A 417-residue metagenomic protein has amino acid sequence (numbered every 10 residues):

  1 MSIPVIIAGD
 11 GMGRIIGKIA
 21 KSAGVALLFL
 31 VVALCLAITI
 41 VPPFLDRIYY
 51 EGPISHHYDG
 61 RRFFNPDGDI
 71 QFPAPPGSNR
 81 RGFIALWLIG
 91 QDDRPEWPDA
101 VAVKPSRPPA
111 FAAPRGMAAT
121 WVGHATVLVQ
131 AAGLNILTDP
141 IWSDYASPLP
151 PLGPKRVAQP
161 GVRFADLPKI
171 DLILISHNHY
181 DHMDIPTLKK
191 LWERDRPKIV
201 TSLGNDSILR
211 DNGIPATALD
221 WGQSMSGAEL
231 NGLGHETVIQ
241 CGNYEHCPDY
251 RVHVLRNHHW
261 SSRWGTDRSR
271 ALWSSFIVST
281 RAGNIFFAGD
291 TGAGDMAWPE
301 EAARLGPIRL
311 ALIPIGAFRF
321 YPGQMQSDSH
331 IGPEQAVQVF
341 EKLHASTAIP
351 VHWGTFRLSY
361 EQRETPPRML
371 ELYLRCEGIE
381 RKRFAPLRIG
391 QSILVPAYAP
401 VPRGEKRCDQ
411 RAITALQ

Functional and structural regions predicted by a protein language model:
S2-D166, V278-G289, R309-I315, L372: Metallo-beta-lactamase
K18-S22, A26, L30-G52, H57-G60 (+5 more regions): Cap/insert and terminal regions of metallo-dependent hydrolase folds
P75, P151-T201, N205, L305-L312: Active-site metal-binding motif and surrounding structural segment of the metallo-beta-lactamase
T126-Q130, L233-I308, S327, I331-Q335: Catalytic core of the metallo-beta-lactamase
V129, D139, H177, V252 (+4 more regions): Divalent metal-coordination and catalytic microenvironments
W142-Q159, W260-R268, R319-H330: Acidic/histidine-rich helix-loop elements that form or flank divalent-metal/phosphate-binding sites at the catalytic
L191-D195, S202, L230-G232, R363-E377 (+1 more regions): Short, electropositive alpha-helical surface patch
L209-G222: Helix-loop-beta element that forms the nucleotide-linked donor phosphate-binding surface in glycosyltransferases
